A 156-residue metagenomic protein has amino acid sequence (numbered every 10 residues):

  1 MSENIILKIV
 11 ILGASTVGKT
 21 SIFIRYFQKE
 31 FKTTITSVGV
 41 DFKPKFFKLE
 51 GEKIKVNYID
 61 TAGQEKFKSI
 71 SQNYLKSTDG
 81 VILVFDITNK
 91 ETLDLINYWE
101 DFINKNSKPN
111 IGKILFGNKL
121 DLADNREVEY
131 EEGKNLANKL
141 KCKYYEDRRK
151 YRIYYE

Functional and structural regions predicted by a protein language model:
M1-E156: TRAFAC-class small GTPase G-domain
